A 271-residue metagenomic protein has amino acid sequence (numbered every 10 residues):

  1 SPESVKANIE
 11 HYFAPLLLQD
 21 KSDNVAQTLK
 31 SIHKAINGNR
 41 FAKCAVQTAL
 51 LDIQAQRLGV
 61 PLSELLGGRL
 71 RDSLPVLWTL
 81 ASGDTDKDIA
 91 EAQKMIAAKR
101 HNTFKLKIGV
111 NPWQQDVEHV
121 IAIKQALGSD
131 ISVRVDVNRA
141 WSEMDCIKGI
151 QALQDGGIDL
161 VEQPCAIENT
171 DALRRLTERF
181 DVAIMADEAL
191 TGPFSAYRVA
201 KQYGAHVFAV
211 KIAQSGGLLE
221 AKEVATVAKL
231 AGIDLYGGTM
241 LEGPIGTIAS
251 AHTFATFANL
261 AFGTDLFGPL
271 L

Functional and structural regions predicted by a protein language model:
S1-R57: Metal- or metallocofactor-binding catalytic centers and their adjacent structured scaffolds across diverse enzyme
K6, E10-A14, Q47, L51-D52 (+6 more regions): Predominant activation on well-ordered alpha-helical scaffold segments within soluble catalytic domains
F13, V46, G59, F104 (+6 more regions): Conserved, mostly hydrophobic/aromatic
D23-V25, L62-L65, L160-I167, G238-M240: Flexible, glycine/charged-enriched surface loops at secondary-structure junctions
K43, A81, I108-P112, V135-R139 (+5 more regions): Glycine- and other small-residue-rich loops at beta-strand/loop junctions that grip anionic moieties
T48-L80: Glycine-rich, aromatic-flanked loop segments that form ligand/cofactor-binding clefts across common enzyme folds
G67-F180: Metal-dependent enolase-superfamily TIM-barrel catalytic cores that perform enediolate-based chemistry
G157, E168-M185, L190-L271: Shared catalytic-loop signature of beta/alpha-barrel
